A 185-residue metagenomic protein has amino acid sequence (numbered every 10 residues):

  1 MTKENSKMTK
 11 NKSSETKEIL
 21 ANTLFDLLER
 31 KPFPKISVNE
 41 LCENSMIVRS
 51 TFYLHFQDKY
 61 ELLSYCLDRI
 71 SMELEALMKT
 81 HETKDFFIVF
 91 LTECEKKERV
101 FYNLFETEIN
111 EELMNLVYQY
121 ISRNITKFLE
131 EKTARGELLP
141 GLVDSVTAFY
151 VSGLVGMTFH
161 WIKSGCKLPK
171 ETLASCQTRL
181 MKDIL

Functional and structural regions predicted by a protein language model:
M1-K31, E40, N44: Basic, helix-initiating cap at the start of DNA-binding domains
I19, S37, T51-Y53, V100: Residues in the helix-turn-helix
I19-D26, R30, N44, E61-D85 (+2 more regions): Alpha-helical structural segments
I47-F56, L154: Short hydrophobic/aromatic patch on the recognition helix
L67, E93-Y118, K127-E131, F159: Amphipathic alpha-helical segments used for helix-helix packing
N110-R135, G141-S152, L185: Amphipathic alpha-helical packing segments from all-alpha helical-bundle domains
H160-L185: C-terminal peripheral helix-coil segments that are non-catalytic and often amphipathic
